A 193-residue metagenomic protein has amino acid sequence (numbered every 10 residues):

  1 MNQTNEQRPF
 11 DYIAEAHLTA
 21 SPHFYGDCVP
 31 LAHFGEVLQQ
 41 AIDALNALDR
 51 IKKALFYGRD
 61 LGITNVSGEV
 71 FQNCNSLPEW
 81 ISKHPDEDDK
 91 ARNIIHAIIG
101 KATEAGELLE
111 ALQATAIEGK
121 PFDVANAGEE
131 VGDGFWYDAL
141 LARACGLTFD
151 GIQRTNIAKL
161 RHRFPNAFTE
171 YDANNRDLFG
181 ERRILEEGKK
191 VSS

Functional and structural regions predicted by a protein language model:
M1-V131, F135-S193: Flexible "arm" and connector segments at domain edges
